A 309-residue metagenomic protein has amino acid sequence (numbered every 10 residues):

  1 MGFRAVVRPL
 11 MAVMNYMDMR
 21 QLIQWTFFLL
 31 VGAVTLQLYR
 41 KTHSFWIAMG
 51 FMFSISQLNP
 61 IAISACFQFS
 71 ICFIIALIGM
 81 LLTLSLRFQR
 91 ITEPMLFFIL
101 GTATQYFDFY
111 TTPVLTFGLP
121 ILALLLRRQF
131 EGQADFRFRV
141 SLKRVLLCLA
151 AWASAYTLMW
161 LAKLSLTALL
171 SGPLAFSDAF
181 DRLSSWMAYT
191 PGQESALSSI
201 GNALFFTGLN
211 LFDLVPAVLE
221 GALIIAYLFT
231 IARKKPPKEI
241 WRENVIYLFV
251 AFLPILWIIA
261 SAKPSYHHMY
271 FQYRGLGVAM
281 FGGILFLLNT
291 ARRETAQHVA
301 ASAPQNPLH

Functional and structural regions predicted by a protein language model:
R4-W25: Juxtamembrane segments of multi-pass membrane glycosylation machinery that transfer sugars from lipid-linked donors
A5, V13, G50-I74, G101-Y106: Aromatic- and kink-enriched transmembrane "portal" helix at the membrane-lumen/periplasm boundary that abuts
Q24-I47: Transmembrane-helix motifs of polytopic, lipid-linked glycan transferases
V31-V34, D213-I240: Hydrophobic, aromatic-rich transmembrane alpha-helices and their immediate juxtamembrane boundary segments
G50, K238-A262: Transmembrane alpha-helix segments characteristic of polytopic inner-membrane glycan-assembly/cell-envelope
E93-P120, R144-T157: Membrane-interface alpha helices of multi-pass inner-membrane proteins
V145-Y227: Membrane-lumen/periplasm interface segments of specific transmembrane helices in polyprenyl phosphate-linked
H267-T290: Hydrophobic/aromatic-rich transmembrane helices and adjacent perimembrane loops
